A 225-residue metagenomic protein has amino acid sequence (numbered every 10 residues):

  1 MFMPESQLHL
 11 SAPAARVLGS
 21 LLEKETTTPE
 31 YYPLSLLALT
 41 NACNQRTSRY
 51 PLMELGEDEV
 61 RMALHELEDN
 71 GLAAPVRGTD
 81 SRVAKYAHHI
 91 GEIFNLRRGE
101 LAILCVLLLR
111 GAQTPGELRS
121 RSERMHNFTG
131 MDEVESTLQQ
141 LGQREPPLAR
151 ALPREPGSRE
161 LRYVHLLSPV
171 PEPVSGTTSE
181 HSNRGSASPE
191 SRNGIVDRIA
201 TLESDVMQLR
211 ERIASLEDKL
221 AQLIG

Functional and structural regions predicted by a protein language model:
M1-A15, T27-P29, S48, E59: Eukaryotic, polar/proline-rich low-complexity intrinsically disordered regions
S11-E30, N95-A112, L138, Q143-R144: Positively charged, polyanion-binding regions of nucleic-acid-associated proteins
S20, A63, T137, L166: Residues in the recognition helix of alpha-helical DNA-binding motifs
T28-L52, A112-F128: Short acidic, hydrophobic short linear motifs in intrinsically disordered regions
R61-L64, E68-G78, L138-E155: A short, conserved structural fragment
T79-E117, L161-G194, T201: Short, amphipathic alpha-helical interaction segments positioned at domain boundaries
R121, L152-L167, A214-G225: Helical coiled-coil/dimerization "stalks" and their immediately adjacent regulatory linkers at helix->disorder
S188-D205, R210-I224: Amphipathic alpha-helical oligomerization/assembly segments
